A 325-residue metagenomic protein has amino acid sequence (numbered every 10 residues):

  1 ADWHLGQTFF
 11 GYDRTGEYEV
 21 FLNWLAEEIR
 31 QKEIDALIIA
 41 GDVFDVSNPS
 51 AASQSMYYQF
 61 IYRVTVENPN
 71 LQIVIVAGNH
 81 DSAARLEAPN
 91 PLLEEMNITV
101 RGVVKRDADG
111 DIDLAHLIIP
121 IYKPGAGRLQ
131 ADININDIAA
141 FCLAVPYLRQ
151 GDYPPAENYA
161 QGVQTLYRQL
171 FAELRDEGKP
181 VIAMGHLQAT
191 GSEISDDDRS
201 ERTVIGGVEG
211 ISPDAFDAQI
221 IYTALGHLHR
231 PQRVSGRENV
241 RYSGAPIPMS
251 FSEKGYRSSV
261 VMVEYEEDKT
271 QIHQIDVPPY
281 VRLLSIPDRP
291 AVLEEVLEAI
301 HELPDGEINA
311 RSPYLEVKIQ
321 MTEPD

Functional and structural regions predicted by a protein language model:
A1, L37-G41, Q72-N79, T99-V104 (+3 more regions): Active-site neighborhood of phospho(di)ester-bond hydrolases with catalytic His/Asp-centered motifs
A1-Y62, V66-N70, A183: N-terminal active-site segment of His-dependent metallophosphoesterases
H4, I34-A52, N68-A84, Q188-V208: Active-site neighborhood of divalent metal-dependent phosphoester/pyrophosphate hydrolases
F10, V43-F60, A77-M96, G102 (+3 more regions): Metal-dependent catalytic neighborhoods of phosphoester/phosphodiester hydrolases
V66-N68, D176, D214-Q219, N309: Short, conserved loop/helix-junction motifs that constitute active-site signature segments in enzyme catalytic cores
M96-G206: Conserved catalytic scaffold of divalent metal-dependent phosphoesterases
A189-E266: Conserved beta-sheet core of the metallophosphoesterase superfamily
Y265-D325: Accessory, non-catalytic peripheral segments of nucleic-acid enzymes
